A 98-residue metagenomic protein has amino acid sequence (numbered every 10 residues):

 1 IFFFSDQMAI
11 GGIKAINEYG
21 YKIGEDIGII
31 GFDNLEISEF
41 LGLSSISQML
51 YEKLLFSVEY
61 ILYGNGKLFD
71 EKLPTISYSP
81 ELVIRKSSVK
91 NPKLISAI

Functional and structural regions predicted by a protein language model:
F2-A97: Flexible loop/turn connectors
